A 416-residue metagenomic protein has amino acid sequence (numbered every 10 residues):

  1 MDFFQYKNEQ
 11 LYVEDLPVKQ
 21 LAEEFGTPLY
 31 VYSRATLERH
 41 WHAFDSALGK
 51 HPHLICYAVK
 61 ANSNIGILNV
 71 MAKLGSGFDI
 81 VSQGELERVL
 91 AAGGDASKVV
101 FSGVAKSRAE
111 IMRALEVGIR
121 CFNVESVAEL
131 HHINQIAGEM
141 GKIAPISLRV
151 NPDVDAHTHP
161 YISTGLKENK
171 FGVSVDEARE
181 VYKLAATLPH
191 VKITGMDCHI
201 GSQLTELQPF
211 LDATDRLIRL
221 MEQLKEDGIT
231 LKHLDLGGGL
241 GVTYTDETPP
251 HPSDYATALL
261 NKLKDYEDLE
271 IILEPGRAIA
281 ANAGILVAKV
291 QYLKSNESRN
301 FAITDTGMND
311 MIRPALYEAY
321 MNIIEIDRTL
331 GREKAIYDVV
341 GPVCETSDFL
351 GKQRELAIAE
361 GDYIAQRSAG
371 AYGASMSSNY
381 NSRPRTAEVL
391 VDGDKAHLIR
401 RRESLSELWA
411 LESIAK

Functional and structural regions predicted by a protein language model:
M1-A144, K183, T187-K192, R219 (+2 more regions): A charged N-terminal "starter" segment
P17, S33-T36, H40, S63-I67 (+18 more regions): General structural feature for long, well-ordered alpha-helical segments within catalytic domains of soluble enzymes
L37, K60, S82, A114 (+7 more regions): Conserved, mostly hydrophobic/aromatic
A61-S63, G84-E85, A105-K106, S126-A128 (+5 more regions): Active-site-proximal loop/turn and secondary-structure-junction residues that shape catalytic pockets, frequently
L68, A91, I111-E116, I133-I136 (+6 more regions): Short acidic, glycine/serine/threonine-rich loops at helix termini
F78-D79, V99, F122, M196 (+3 more regions): Hydrophobic residues within beta-strands of alpha/beta enzymes
P152-Y292, L350, E355, N381-R383 (+1 more regions): Active-site loop/helix belt of alpha/beta enzymes
A258-L260, L269-K416: Charged (often Lys/Glu-rich) extended helix/loop segments that serve as interaction or gating elements
